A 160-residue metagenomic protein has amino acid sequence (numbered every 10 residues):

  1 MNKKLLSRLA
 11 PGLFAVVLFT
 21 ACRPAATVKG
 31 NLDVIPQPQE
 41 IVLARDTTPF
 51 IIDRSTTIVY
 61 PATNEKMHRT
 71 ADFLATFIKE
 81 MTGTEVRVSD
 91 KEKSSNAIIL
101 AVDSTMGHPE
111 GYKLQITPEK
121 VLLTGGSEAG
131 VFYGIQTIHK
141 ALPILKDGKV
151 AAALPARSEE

Functional and structural regions predicted by a protein language model:
M1-N31: Bacterial Sec-dependent N-terminal signal peptides
C22-E159: Acidic, contiguous N-terminal accessory segments
